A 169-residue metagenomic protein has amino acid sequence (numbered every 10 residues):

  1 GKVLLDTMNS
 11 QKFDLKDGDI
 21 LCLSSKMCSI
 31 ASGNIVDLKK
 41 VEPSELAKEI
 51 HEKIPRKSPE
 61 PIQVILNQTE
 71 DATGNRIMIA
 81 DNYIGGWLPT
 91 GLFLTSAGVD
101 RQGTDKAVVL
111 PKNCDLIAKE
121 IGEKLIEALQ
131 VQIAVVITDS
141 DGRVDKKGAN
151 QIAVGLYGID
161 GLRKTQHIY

Functional and structural regions predicted by a protein language model:
G1-Y169: N-terminal and secondary-structure boundary signal
